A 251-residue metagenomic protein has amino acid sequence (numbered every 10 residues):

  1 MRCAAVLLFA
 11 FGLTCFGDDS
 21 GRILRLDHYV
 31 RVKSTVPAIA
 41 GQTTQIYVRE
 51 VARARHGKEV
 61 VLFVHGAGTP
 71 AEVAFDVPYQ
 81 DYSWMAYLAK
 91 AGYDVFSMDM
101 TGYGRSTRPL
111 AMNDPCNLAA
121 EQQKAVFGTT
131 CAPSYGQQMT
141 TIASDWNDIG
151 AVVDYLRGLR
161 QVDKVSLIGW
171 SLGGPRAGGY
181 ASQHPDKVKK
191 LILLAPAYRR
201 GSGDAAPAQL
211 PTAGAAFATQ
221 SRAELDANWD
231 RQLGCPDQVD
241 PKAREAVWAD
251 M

Functional and structural regions predicted by a protein language model:
A4-T14: Bacterial N-terminal signal peptides
D18-H56: N-terminal cap/lid segment of alpha/beta-hydrolase-fold proteins
A54-S97, P109-L110: Short, surface-exposed "cap/lid" segments of acyl-processing enzymes
E72-V73, M98-M139: Glycine-rich "HGGG/HGxG" loop immediately N-terminal to the catalytic nucleophile of the alpha/beta-hydrolase
K124-T140, W146-K164: Conserved acidic catalytic loop of the alpha/beta-hydrolase fold
L159-S202: Conserved hydrolase catalytic core segment
G201-M251: Alpha/beta-hydrolase
